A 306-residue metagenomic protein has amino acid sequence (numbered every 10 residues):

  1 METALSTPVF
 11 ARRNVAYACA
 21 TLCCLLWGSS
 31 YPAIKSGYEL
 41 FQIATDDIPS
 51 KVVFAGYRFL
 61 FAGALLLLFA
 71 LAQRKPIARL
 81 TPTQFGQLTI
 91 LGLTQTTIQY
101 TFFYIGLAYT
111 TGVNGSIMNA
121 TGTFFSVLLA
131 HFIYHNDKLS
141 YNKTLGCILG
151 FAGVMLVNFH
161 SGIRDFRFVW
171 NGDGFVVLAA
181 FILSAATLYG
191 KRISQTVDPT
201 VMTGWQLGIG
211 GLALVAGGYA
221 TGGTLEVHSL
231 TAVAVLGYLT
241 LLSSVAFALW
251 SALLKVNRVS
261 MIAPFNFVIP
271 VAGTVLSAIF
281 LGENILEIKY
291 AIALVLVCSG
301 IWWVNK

Functional and structural regions predicted by a protein language model:
M1-V53, D165-R192, L212, A216 (+2 more regions): Glycine-/small-residue-enriched transmembrane alpha-helix faces in small-molecule transporters and effluxers
V15-C24, A70-L71, K75-F102, N171-A179 (+1 more regions): Loop-to-transmembrane-helix transition segments
G28, L60-A64, F151, G211-L212 (+3 more regions): Small-residue-rich packing faces within the transmembrane alpha-helices of Major Facilitator Superfamily
G28, P32, L60, G92-T97 (+8 more regions): Hydrophobic/small/kink-forming positions within alpha-helical transmembrane segments of polytopic membrane proteins
G37, F54, G106, F132-L139 (+7 more regions): Hydrophobic/aromatic residues within transmembrane alpha-helices of multi-pass small-molecule transporters
L40-T97, F125-L129, I182-A186, T203-T221: Transmembrane alpha-helices of multi-pass small-molecule transport proteins
Y57, T96, Y100, N114-T121 (+2 more regions): Helix-helix packing/entry segments at the starts of transmembrane helices
L66, L128-L129, Y141-H160, F267 (+2 more regions): Hydrophobic transmembrane alpha-helices of multi-pass small-molecule transport proteins
